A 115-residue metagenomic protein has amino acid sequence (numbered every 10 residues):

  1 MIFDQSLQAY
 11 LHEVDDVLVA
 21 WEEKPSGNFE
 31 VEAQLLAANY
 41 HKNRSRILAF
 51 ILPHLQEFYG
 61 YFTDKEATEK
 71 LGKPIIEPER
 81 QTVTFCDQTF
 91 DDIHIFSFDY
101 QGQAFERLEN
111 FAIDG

Functional and structural regions predicted by a protein language model:
M1-H12, E66, E77-G115: Acidic, proline/glycine-rich low-complexity IDRs
I2, S6-Y59: N-terminal trafficking/processing presequences and adjacent post-cleavage segments of proteins routed to secretion
S45-C86: Short glycine-rich, low-complexity/disordered patches
